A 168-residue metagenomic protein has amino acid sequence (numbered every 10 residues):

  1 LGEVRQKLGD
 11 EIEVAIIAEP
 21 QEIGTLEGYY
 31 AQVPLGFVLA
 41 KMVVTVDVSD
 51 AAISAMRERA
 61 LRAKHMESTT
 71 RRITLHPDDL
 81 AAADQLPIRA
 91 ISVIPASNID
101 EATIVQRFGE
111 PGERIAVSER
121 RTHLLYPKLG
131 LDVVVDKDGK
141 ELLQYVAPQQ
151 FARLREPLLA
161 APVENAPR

Functional and structural regions predicted by a protein language model:
E3-R168: A cross-family detector of function-defining hotspots
